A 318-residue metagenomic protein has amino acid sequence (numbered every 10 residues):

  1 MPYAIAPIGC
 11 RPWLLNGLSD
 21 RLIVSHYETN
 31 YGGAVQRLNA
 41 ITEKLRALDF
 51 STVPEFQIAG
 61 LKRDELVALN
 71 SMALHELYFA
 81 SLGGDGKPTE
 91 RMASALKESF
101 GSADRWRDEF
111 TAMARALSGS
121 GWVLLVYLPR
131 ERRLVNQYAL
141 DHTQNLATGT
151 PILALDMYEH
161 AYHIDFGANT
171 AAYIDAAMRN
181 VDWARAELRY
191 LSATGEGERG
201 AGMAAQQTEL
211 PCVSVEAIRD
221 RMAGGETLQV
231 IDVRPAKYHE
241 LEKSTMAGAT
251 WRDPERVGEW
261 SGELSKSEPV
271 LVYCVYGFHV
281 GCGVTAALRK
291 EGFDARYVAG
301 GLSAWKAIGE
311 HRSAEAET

Functional and structural regions predicted by a protein language model:
M1-M203: Feature for soluble, non-membrane regions of globular proteins
Y78, G83, R234-P235, Y276: Short glycine-rich, polar/acidic loop-and-turn segments at beta strand-coil junctions
E196-L228, A236-L271, Y276-T318: Rhodanese-like catalytic fold shared by cysteine-dependent sulfurtransferases and DSP/PTP-type phosphatases
